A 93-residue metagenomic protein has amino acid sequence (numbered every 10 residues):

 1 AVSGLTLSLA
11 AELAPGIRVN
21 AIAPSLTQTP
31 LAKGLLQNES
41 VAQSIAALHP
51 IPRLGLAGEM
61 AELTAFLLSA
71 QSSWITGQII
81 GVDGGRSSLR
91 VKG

Functional and structural regions predicted by a protein language model:
A1-E12: Conserved catalytic helix of short-chain dehydrogenase/reductases
T6-L7, A61-T64, L68: Short-chain dehydrogenase/reductase
A10-P15, S73: Alpha-helical segment proximal to the catalytic Tyr-Lys
R18-A23, P50, T76, G81: Structural signature of the Rossmann-like NAD(P)-dependent dehydrogenase/reductase core
A23-G34: Short, flexible catalytic-loop segment of classical short-chain dehydrogenase/reductase
L35-H49: A short C-terminal helix-loop "cap" of Rossmann-like NAD(P)-dependent dehydrogenase/epimerase domains
H49-M60, Q71: A conserved structural motif in NAD(P)-dependent oxidoreductases
A65, T76-G93: Short C-terminal tail/terminal secondary-structure segment of NAD(P)H-dependent dehydrogenase/reductase domains
